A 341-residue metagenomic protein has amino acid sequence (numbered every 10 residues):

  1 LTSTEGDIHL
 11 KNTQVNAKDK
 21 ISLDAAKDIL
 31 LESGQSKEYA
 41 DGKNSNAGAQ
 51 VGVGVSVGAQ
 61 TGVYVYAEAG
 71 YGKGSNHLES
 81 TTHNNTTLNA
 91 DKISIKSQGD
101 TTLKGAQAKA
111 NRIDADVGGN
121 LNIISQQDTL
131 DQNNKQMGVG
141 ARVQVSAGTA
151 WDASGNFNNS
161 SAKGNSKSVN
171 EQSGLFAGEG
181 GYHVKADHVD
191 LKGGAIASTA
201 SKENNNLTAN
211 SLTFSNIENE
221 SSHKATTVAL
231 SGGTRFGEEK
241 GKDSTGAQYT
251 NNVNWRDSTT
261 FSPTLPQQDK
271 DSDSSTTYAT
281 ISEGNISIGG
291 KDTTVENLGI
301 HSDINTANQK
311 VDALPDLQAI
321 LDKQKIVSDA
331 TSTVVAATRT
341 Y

Functional and structural regions predicted by a protein language model:
T2-Y341: Binding/recognition "hotspot" determinant
